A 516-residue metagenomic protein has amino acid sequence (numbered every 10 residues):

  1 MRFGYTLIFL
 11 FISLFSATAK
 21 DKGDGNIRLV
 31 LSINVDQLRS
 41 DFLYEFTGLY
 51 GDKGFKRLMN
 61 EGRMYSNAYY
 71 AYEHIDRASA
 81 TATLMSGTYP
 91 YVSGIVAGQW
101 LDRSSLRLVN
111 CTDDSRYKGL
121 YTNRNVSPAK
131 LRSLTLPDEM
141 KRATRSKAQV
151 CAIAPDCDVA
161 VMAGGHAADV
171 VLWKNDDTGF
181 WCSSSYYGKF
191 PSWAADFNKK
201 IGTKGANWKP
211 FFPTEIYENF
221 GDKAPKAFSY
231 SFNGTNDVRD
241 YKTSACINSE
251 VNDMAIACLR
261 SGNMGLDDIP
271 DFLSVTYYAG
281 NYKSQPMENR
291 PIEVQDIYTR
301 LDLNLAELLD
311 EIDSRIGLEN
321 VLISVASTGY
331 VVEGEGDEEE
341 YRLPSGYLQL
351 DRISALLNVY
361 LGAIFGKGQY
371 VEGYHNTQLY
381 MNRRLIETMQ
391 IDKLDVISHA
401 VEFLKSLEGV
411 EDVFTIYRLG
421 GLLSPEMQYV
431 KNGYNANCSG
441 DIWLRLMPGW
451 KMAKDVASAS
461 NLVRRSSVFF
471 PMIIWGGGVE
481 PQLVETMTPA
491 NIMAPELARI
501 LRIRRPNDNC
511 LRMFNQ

Functional and structural regions predicted by a protein language model:
F9-T18: Hydrophobic h-region of N-terminal signal peptides that target proteins for export in Gram-negative bacteria
I27-R39, L58, L84, M140 (+7 more regions): Beta-strand elements within well-structured catalytic alpha/beta cores of enzymes that handle phosphate/sulfate esters
F42, T122-P128, R383-D392, V430 (+3 more regions): Active-site rim elements
L43-V92, Q149-I153: Short, structured active-site-proximal loop/turn typified by the sulfatase FGly-forming signature C/S-X-P-X-R
K56, S133-R142, N376-D412, G476-G478 (+1 more regions): Non-catalytic, well-ordered alpha-helical segments in soluble enzyme domains
D76, G98-N123, S133, H166 (+5 more regions): Secreted, luminal/periplasmic, and some membrane-associated catalytic domains that remodel anionic oxygen-ester
T88-Y89, G94-I269, Y278-Q285, E408 (+1 more regions): His/Asp/Glu-rich, glycine-adjacent segments that coordinate divalent cations and/or stabilize oxyanion chemistry on
C438-S439, L446-E480: C-terminal, low-complexity/hydrophilic appendages and adjacent surface loops of extracellular/periplasmic anionic
